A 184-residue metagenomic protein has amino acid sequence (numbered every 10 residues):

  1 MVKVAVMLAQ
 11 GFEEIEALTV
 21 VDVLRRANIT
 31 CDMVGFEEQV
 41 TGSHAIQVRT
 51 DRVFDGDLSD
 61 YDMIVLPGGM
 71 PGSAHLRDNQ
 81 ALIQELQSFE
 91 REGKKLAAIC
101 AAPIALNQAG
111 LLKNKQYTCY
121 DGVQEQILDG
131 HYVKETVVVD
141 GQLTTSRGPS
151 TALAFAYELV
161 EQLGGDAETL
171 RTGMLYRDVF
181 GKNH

Functional and structural regions predicted by a protein language model:
M1-E92, L96, A105-Q108, K113-N114 (+3 more regions): Extended, subdomain-level signal for the structured scaffold at the beginning of enzyme domains
I99-C100: Short, thiol/selenol-centered motifs that function as redox-active sites or metal-ligating centers
Y117: Anionic-ligand binding patches
D121-E125: Short, acidic/turn-prone active-site loops that include or flank metal/cofactor- and phosphate-binding residues
V137: Conserved catalytic-core motifs of GNAT/GCN5-like acyltransferases
